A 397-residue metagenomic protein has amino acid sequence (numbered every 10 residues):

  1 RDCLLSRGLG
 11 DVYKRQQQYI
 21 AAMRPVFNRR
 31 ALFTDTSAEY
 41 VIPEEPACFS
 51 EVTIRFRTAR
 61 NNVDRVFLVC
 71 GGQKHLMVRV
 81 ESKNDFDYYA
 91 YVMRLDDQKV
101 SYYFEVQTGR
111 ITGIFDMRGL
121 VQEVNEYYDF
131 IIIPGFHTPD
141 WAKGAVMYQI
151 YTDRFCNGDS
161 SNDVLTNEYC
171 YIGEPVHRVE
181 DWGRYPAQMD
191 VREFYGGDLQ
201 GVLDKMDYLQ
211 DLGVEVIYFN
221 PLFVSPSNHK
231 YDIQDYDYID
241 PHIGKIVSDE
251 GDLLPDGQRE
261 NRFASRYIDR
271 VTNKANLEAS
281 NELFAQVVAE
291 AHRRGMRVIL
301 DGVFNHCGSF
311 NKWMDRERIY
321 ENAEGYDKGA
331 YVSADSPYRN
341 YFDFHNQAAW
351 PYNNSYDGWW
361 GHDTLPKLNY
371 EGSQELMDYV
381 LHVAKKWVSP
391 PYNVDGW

Functional and structural regions predicted by a protein language model:
R1-Q16: Single conserved hydrophobic/aromatic residue that forms the stacking wall/gate of nucleotide- or nucleobase-binding
L5, V146, Y218, I299: Conserved Rossmann-like nucleotide-binding pocket used by diverse enzymes that bind dinucleotide cofactors
R7, N61, W141, A145 (+2 more regions): Structured loop/turn residues at beta-strand edges in well-structured enzyme cores
Y13, N393-G396: Short acidic (Asp/Glu) and glycine-rich catalytic loops that position anionic groups and cofactors
K14-G144, Y148: Glycan-association/targeting regions that enable binding to alpha-glucans and other polysaccharides
T152-E215, L222-N393: Substrate-binding/active-site clefts of carbohydrate-active enzymes
